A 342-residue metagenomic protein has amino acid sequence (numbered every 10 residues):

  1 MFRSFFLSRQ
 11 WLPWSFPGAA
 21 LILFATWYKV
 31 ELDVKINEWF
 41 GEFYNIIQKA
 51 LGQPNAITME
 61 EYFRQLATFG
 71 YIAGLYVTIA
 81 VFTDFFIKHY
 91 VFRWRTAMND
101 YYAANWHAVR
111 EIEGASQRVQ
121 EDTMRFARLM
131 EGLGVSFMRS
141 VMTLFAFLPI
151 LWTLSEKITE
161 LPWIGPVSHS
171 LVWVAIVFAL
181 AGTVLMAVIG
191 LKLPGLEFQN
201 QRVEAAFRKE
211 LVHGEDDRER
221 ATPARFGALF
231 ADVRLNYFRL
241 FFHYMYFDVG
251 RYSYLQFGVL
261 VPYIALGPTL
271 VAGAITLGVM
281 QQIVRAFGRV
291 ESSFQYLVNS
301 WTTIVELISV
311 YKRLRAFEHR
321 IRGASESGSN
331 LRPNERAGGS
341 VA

Functional and structural regions predicted by a protein language model:
M1-I36, E42-F69, T83, I87 (+5 more regions): Membrane-integrated ABC transporters
Q10, A67, T123-W173, G258: Hydrophobic alpha-helical transmembrane segments of ABC transporter permease domains
L23, Y28-E31, Y71-V91, E131 (+4 more regions): Alpha-helical transmembrane segments of multi-pass membrane proteins
A25-Q53, Y76, A80, M142-W163 (+1 more regions): Juxtamembrane "helix exit" motif at the C-terminal ends of alpha-helical transmembrane segments in multi-pass membrane
D33, N37-G41, D84, N99-A103 (+13 more regions): Alpha-helical transmembrane segments of polytopic integral membrane proteins, especially the permease/helical cores
W94-I112, L191-D232, E291-V298, L307-H319: Short cytosolic helices in intracellular loops of multi-pass membrane proteins
R125, R202-K209, H213-V261, T303-E306 (+1 more regions): An intracellular "coupling" helix at the cytosolic face of ABC transporter transmembrane type-1 domains
W152-L180, H243-Y311: Helix-loop-helix
